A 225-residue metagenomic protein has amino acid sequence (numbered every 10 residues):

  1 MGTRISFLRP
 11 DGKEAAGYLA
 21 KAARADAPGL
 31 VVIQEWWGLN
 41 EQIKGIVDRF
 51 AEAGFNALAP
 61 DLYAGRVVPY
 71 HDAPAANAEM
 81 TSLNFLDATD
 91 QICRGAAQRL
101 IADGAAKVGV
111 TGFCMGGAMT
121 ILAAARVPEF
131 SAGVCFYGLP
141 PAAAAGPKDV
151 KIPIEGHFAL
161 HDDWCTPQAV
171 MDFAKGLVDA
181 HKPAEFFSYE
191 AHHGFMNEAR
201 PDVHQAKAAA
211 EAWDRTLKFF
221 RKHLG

Functional and structural regions predicted by a protein language model:
M1-G225: N-terminal cap/leader regions of alpha/beta-hydrolase-fold enzymes, predominantly small-molecule hydrolases
